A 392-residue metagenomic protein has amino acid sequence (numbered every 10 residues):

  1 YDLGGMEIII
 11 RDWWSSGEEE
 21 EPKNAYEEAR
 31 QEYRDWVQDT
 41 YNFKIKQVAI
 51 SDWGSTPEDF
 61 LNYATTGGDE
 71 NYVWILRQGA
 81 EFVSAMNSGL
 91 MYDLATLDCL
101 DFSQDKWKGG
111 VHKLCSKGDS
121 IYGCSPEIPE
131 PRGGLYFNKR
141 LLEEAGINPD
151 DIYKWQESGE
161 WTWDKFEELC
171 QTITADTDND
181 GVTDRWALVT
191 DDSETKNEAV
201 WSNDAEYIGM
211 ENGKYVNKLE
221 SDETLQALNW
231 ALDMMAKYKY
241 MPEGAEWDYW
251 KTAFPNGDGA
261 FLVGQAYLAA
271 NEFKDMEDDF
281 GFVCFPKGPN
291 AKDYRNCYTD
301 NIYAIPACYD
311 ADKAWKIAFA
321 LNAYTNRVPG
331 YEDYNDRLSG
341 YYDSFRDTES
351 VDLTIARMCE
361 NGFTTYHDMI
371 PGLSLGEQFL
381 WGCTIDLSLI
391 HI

Functional and structural regions predicted by a protein language model:
Y1-I8, S51-G54, R77-G133, D164 (+1 more regions): Hinge/lid segment of periplasmic solute-binding proteins
Y1-S88, Y331: Conserved N-terminal structural module of periplasmic/extracytoplasmic solute-binding proteins
I9-R11, G68-W74, Q78, S116-L135 (+2 more regions): Extracytoplasmic/periplasmic solute-binding protein
A95-K106, Q156-S158, A205-Q226, G288-Y294: Short, solvent-exposed loop/beta-turn-alpha elements that line the ligand-binding surface or hinge of extracytoplasmic
E167-C170, V200, Y207-A245: Glycine-centered hinge/linker elements that transmit conformational signals in sensory and ligand-binding systems
F273-D343: Extracytoplasmic/periplasmic substrate-recognition and gating elements
C297-T299, A318-S388: Long, aromatic- and glycine/proline-rich binding clefts that accommodate carbohydrate-like moieties
I390-I392: Conserved small/polar residues in nucleotide/adenosyl-binding loops
